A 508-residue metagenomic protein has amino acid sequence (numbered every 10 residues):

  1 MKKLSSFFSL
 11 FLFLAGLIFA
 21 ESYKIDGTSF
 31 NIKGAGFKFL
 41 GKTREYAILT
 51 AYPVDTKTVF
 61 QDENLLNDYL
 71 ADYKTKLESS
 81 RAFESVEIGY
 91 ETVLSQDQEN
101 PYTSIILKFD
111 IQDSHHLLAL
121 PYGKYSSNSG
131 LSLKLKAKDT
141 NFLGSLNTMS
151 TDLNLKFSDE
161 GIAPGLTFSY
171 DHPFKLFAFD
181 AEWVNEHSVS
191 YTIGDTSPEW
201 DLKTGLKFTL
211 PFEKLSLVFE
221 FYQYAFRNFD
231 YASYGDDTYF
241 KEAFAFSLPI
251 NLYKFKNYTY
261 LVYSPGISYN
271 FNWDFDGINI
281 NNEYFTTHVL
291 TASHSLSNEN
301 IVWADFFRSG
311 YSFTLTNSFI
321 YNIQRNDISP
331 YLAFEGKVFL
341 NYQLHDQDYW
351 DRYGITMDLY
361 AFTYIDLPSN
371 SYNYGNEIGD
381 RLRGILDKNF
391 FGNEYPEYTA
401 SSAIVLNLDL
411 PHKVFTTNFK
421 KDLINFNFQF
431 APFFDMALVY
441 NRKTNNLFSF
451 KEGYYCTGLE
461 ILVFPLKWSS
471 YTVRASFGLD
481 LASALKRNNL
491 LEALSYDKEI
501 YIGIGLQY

Functional and structural regions predicted by a protein language model:
K3-A20: Classical Sec-dependent N-terminal signal peptides that target proteins to the secretory pathway
A20-N128, K136, S150-H172, V189 (+2 more regions): Periplasmic polypeptide-binding modules associated with outer-membrane biogenesis and secretion
T103-I105, H115-A119, L131, S145-M149 (+12 more regions): Outer-envelope beta-barrel architecture signal
H115-S127, L133-L135, D139-N141, S145-D159 (+10 more regions): Transmembrane beta-strand segments that form the barrel wall of outer-membrane beta-barrel proteins
L133-L143, P164-F177, D201-K214, F240-K254 (+6 more regions): Feature captures outer-membrane beta-barrel proteins of Gram-negative bacteria and organelles
I162-N281: Transmembrane beta-barrel wall of Gram-negative outer-membrane proteins
F271-M436, Y440-F450, L485-Y508: C-terminal outer-membrane beta-barrel translocator/porin domains of Gram-negative envelope proteins and their
